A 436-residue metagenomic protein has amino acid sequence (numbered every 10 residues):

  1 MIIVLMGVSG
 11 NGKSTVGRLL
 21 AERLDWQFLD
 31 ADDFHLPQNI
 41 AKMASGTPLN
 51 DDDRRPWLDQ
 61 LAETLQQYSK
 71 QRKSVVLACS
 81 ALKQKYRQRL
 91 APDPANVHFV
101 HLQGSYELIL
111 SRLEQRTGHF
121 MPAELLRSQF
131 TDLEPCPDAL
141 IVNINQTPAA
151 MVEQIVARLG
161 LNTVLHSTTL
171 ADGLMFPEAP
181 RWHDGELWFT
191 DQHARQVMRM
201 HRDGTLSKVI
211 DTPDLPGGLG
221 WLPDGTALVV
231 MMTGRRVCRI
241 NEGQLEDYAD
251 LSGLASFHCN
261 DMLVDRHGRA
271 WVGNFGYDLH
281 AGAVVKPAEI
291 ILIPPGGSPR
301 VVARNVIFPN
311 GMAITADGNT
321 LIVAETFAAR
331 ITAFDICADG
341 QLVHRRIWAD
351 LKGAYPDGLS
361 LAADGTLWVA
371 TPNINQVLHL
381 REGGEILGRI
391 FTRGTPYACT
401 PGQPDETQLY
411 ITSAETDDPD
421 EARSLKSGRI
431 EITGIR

Functional and structural regions predicted by a protein language model:
K13: Conserved lysine of the Walker
R18-L61: Conserved substrate/cofactor phosphate-moiety recognition/catalytic segment in nucleotide-dependent phosphotransferases
A91-R112: Conserved phosphate-donor/acceptor-positioning beta-strand/loop module used by diverse small-molecule
Q115-Q154: Small-molecule kinase domains that catalyze NTP-dependent phosphoryl transfer to phosphate-bearing small molecules
T163-G173, R202-G204, R345: A short helix->beta-strand "capping" segment at the edge of beta-propeller domains
A171-D184, T212-M231, G253-V272, G276-Y277 (+5 more regions): Beta-rich, blade/repeat-based domains predominating in secreted/periplasmic proteins but also intracellular
Q196-M198, R236-C238, A288-I291, R330-T332 (+2 more regions): A short loop-to-beta-strand structural motif that recurs across blades of beta-propeller domains
F334-G340, I435-R436: Short loop/turn segments immediately following beta-strands, especially the blade-tip and inter-blade linker loops
